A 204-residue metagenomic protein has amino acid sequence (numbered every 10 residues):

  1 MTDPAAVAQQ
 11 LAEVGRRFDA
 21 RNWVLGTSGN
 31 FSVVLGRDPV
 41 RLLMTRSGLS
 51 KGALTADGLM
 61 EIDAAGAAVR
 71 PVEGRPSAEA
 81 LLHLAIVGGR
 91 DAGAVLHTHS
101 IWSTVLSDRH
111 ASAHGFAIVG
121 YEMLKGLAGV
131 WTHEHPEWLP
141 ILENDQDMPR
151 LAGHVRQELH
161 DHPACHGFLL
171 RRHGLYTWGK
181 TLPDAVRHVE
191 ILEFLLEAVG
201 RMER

Functional and structural regions predicted by a protein language model:
M1-R204: Glycine-rich flexible loops
